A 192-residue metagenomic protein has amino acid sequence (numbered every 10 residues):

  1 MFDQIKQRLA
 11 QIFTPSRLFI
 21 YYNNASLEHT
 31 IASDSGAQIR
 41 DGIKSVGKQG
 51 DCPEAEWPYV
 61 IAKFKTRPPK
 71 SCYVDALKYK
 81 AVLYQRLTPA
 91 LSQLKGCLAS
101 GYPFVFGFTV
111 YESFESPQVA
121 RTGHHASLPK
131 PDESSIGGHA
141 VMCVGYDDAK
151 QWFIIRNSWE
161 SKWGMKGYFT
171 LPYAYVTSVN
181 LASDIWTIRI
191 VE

Functional and structural regions predicted by a protein language model:
M1, S16, Q38-G42: Generic hydrophobic, aliphatic-rich segments that mediate packing or membrane embedding
M1-R8, S100: Alpha-helical support elements that line or immediately flank enzyme active sites and cofactor-binding pockets
R8-S16, E56-W57: Short, glycine/acidic-rich hinge or "gate" loops at secondary-structure transitions that mediate conformational
I12-E28: Acidic helix-start/capping segments at beta-turn-to-alpha-helix junctions
N24-R156, S161-E192: Predominantly the structural core of cysteine protease catalytic domains
